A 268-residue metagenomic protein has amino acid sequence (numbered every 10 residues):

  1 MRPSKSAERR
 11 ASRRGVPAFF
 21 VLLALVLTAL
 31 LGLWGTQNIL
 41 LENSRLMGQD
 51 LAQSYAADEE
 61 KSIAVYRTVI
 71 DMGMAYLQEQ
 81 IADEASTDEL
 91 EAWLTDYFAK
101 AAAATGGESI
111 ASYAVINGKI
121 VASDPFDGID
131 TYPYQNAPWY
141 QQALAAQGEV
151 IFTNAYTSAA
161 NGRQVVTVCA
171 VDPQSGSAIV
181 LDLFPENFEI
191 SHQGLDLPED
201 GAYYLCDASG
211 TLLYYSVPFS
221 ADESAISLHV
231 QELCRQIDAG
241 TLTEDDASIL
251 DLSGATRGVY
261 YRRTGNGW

Functional and structural regions predicted by a protein language model:
P3-E42, L46: Extreme N-terminal signal-anchor transmembrane helix of membrane signaling/transducer proteins, especially in bacteria
I39, G106, V121-G194, I249: Extracytoplasmic/periplasmic ligand-binding sensor regions of membrane-associated signaling proteins
L46-E149: Extracytoplasmic/periplasmic sensory segments of membrane signal-transduction proteins
L90-T105, A178-A221: Solvent-exposed, extracytoplasmic
Y113-F126, V165-C169, G210-V217, Y260-Y261: Amphipathic coiled-coil signal-relay and dimerization helices
A114-V115, S158, C206: Hydrophobic alpha-helical segments, especially N-terminal targeting/anchoring helices
S177, F219-S220, S224-W268: Extracellular/periplasmic juxtamembrane segments that couple receptor/chemosensory ectodomains to their
